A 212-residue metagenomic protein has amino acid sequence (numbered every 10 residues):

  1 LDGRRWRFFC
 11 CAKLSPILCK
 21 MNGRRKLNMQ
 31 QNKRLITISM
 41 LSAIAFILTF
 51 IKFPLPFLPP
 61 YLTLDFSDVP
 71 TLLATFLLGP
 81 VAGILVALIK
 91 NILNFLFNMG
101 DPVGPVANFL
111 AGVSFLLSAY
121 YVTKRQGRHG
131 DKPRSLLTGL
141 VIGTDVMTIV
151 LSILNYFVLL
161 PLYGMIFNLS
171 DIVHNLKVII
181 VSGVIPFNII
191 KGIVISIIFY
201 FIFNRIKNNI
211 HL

Functional and structural regions predicted by a protein language model:
W6, P16-L212: Loop-helix junctions at membrane interfaces
F8-C10: Hydrophobic alpha-helical signal peptides and transmembrane signal-/tail-anchor segments that drive secretory-pathway
